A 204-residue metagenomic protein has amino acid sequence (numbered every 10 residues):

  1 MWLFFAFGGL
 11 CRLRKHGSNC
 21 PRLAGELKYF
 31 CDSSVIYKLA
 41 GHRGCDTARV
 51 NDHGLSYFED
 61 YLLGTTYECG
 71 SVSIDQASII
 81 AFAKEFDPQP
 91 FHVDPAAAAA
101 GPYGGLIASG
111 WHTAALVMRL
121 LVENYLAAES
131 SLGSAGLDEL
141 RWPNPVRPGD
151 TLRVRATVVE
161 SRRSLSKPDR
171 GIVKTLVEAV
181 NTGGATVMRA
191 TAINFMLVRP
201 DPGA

Functional and structural regions predicted by a protein language model:
S18, V35-K38, H42, D46-T47: Short, positively charged and aromatic/hydrophobic N-terminal segments
A24, K28, V35-K38: Repetitive helical segments and hydrophobic/amphipathic motifs
I36-Y37, A48-L63, W142, V146-A204: HotDog/MaoC-like acyl-thioester-processing domains
A48-G136, D201-A204: Hot-dog-fold acyl-thioester-processing enzymes
